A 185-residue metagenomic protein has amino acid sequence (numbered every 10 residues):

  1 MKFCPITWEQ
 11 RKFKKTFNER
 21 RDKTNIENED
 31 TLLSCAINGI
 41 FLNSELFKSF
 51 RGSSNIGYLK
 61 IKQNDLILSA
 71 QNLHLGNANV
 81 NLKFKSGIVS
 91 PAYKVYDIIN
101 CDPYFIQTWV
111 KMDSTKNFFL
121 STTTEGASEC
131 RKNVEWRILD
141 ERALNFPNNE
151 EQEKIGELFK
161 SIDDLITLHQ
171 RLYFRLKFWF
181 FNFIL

Functional and structural regions predicted by a protein language model:
M1-L185: Feature detects amphipathic, helix-rich regulatory segments
